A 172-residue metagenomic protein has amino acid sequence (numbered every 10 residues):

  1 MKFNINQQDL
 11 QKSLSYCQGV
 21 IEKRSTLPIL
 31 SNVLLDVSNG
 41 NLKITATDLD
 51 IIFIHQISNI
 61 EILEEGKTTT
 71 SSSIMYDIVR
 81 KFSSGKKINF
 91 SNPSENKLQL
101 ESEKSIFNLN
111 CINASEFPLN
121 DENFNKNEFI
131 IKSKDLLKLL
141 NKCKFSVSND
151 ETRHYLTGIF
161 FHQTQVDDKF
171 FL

Functional and structural regions predicted by a protein language model:
M1-L172: Structural preference for solvent-exposed beta-strand-turn elements and adjacent flexible terminal/loop segments within
